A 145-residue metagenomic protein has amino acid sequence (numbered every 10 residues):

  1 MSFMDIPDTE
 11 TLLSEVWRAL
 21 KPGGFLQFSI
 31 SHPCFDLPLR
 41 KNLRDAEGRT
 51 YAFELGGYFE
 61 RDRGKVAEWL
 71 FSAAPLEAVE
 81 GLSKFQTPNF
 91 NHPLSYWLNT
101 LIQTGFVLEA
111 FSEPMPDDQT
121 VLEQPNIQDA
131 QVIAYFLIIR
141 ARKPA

Functional and structural regions predicted by a protein language model:
M1-E10: A short SAM/SAH-binding and catalytic strip from SAM-dependent methyltransferases
D8, N89, P93, I133: Soluble or luminal CAZymes and related metallo-dependent hydrolases
D8-T9, L37-L39, T120: Short glycine-/acidic-enriched loop or helix-start segments at secondary-structure transitions that form or flank
E10-F25: A short glycine-rich, Lys/Arg-flanked "PGG" loop and its adjoining helix->strand segment in the class I
T11-L12, K41-R44, Q124-N126: Short, glycine/charged-enriched secondary-structure capping and boundary segments
L26-Q27, L108: A short hydrophobic/small-residue beta-strand
S29-N99: SAM-dependent methyltransferase
L94-A145: C-terminal lobe and adjacent flexible extensions of AdoMet/dcAdoMet transferase-like proteins
